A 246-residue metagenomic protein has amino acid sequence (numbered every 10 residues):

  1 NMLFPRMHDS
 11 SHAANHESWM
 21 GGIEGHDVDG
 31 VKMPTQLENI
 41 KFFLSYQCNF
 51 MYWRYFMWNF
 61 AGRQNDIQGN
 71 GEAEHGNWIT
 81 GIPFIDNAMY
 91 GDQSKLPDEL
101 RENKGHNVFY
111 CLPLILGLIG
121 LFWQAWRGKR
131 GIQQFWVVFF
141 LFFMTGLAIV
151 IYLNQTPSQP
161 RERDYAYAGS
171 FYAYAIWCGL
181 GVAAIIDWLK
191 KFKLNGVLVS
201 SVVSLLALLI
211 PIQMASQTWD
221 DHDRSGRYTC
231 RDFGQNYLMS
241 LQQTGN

Functional and structural regions predicted by a protein language model:
N1-L114, I119-L121: Lumenal/periplasmic acceptor-binding loop at the mouth of the active site in multi-pass, GT-C-fold membrane enzymes
N103-H106, G131-Q134, V150-A168, W219-R224: Membrane-interface catalytic loops of GT-C/OST-like multi-pass glycosylation enzymes that act
L114-L121, Y174-I186: Transmembrane alpha-helical segments
G128-F142, V197-S201: Membrane-interfacial loop-to-transmembrane alpha-helix junctions, especially the N-terminal start
L141-V150, A207-M214: Aromatic-anchored segments of alpha-helical transmembrane domains
Q159-A183: Hydrophobic/aromatic-rich transmembrane helices and adjacent perimembrane loops
L180-A215: Signature aromatic-anchored transmembrane alpha helix within multi-pass, membrane-resident enzymes that catalyze glycan
H222-N246: Extracytoplasmic
